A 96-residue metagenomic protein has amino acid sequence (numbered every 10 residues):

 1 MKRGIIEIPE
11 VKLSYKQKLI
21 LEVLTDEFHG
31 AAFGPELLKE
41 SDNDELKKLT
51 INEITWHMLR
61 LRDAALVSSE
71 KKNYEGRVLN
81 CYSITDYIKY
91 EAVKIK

Functional and structural regions predicted by a protein language model:
M1, K94-K96: Short intrinsically disordered terminal tails
M1-E27, A31: Short alpha-helical segments that sit at the start of domains
K12-L13, L49, I84: Alpha-helical hairpin
F28, E45-K48: Residues at alpha-helix boundaries and short interhelical turns
G30-D42: Short acidic, hydrophobic short linear motifs in intrinsically disordered regions
K47-A64: Short amphipathic alpha-helical interaction segments
R62-K72: A short, conserved structural fragment
K72-K94: Short, cationic-aromatic polyanion-contact patches
